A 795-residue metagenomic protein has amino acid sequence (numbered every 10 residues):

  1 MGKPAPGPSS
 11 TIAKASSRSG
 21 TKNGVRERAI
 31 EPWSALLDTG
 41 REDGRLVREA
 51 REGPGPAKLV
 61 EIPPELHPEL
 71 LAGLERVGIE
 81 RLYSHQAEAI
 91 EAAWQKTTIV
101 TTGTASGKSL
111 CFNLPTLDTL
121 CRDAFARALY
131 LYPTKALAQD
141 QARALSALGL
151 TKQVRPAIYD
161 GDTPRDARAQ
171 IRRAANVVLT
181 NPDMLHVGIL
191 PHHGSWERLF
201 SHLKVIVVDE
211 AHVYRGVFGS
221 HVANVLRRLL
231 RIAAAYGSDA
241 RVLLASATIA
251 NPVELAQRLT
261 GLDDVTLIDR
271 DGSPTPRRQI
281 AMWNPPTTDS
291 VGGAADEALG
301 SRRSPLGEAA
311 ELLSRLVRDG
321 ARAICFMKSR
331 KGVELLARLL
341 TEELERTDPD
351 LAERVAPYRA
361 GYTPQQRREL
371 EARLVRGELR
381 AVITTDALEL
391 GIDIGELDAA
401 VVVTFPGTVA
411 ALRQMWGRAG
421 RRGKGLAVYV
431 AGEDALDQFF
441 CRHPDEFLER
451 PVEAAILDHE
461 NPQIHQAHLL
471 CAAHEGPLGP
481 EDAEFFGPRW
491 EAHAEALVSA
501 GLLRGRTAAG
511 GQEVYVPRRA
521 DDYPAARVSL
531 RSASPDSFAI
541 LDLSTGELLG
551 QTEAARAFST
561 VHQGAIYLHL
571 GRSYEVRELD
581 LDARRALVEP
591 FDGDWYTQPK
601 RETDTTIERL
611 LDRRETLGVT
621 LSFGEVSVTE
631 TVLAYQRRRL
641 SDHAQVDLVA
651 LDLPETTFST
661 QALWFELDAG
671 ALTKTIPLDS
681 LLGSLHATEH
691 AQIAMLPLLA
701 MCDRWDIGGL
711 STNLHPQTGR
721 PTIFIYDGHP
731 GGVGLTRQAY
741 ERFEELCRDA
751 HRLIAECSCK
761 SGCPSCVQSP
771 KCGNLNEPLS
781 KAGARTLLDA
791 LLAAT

Functional and structural regions predicted by a protein language model:
M1-G20: C-terminal alpha-helix plus adjacent terminal tail
R18-E27, A790-T795: Acidic, low-complexity intrinsically disordered tails
R26-L46, S329, L570-L579, R585 (+1 more regions): Structured, non-catalytic alpha/beta "coupling" segments that mediate domain-domain communication and provide generic
S34-V77, R81-E88, W94-S106, L114-H186 (+3 more regions): Helicase motor core with emphasis on the C-terminal RecA-like subdomain
S109: Walker A/P-loop
K424-A427, E433-P451, Q466-P480, E495-A496 (+3 more regions): Extended Lys/Arg-rich polyanion-binding regions
C757, G762-C766: Short cysteine clusters
S769: Cys/His-rich metal-chelating microdomains
